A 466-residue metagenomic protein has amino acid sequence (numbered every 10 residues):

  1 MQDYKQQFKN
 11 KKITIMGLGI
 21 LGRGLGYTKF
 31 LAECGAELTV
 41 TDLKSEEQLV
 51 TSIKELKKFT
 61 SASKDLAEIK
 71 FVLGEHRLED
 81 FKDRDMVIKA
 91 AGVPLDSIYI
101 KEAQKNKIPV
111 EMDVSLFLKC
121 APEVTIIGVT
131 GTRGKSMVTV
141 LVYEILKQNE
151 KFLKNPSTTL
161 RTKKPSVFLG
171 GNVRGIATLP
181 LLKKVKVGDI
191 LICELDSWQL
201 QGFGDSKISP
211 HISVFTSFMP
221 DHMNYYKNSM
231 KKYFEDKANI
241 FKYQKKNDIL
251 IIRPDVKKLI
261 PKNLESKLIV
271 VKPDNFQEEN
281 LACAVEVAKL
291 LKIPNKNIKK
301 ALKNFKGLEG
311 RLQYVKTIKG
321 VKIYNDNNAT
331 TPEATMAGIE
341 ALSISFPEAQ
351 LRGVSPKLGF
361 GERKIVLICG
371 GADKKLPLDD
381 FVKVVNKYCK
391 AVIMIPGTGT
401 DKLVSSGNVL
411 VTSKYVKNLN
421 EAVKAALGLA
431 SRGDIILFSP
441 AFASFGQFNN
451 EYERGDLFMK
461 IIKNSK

Functional and structural regions predicted by a protein language model:
M1-M112, L116, K147, I293 (+3 more regions): N-terminal leader/targeting and accessory segments in enzymes
Q2-K12, Y27-C34, D274-K390: Nucleotide phosphate-binding/pyrophosphate-handling subdomain across enzymes that bind or process nucleotide phosphates
L31, V87, V110, V129 (+11 more regions): Residue-level signal for inorganic ion chemistry
E33, L78-K82, A91-D248, K258-K267 (+2 more regions): Phosphate-binding loop of NTP-binding sites
A36-K44, L250-P254, V366-G370, Y388-G397: Short internal beta-strands
L38-D42, F168-L169, I192, F438: Short beta-strand "acidic-cap" motif of Rossmann-like dinucleotide-binding folds
L49-K57, L378-D434: C-terminal helical cap/extension that packs against the catalytic core of soluble nucleotide-cofactor enzymes
T60-L66, T158-T162, E348-E362: Short Gly/Ser/Thr- and charged-rich N-terminal loops/segments that act as flexible capping/hinge elements
